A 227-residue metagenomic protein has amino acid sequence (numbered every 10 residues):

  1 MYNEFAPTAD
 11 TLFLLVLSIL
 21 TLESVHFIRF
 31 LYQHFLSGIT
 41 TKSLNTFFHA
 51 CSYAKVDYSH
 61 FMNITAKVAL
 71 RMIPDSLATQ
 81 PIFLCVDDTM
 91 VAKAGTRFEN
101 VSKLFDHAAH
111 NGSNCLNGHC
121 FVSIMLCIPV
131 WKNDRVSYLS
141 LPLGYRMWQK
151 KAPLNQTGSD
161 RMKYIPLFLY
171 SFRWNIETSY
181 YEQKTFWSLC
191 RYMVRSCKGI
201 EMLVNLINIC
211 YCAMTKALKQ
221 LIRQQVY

Functional and structural regions predicted by a protein language model:
M1-I165: Conserved, well-structured functional cores that handle cations and Mg-NTP chemistry
S18-L22, Y170, S196, I200: Generic amphipathic alpha-helical segments used as scaffolds and interaction surfaces in large, multi-domain proteins
H26, K42, W174, T178 (+2 more regions): Generic recognition of stable, solvent-exposed alpha-helical segments in well-folded globular domains
F27-I28, S59, I73, L77 (+4 more regions): Residue-level signal for secondary-structure boundary elements
V86, M90, P166-C197: Short amphipathic alpha-helical "interface-anchor" segments enriched in bulky aromatics
S140-P142, Y170, Q225-V226: Short intrinsically disordered coil segments
L189-Y227: Basic, amphipathic alpha-helical segments enriched in Lys/Arg and hydrophobic/aromatic residues
